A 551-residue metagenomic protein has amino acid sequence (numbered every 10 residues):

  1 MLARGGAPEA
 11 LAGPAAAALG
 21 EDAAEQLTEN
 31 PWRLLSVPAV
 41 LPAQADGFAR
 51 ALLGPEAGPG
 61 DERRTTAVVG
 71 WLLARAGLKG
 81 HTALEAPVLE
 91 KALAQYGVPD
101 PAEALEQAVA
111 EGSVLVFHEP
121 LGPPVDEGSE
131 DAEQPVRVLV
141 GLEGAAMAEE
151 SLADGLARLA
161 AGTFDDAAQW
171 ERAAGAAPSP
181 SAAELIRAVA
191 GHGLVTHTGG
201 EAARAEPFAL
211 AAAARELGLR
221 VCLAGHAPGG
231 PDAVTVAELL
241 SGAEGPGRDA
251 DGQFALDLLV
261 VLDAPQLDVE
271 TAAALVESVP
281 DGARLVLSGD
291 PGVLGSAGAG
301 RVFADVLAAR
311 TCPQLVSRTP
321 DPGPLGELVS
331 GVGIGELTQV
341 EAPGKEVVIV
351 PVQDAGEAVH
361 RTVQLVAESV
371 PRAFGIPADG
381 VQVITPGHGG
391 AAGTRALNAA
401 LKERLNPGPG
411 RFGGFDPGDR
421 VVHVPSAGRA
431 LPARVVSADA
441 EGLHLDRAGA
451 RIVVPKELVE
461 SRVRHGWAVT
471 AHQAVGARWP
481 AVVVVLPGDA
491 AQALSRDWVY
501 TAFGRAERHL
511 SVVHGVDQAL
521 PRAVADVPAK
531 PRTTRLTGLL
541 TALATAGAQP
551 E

Functional and structural regions predicted by a protein language model:
M1-R172, A176-S179, A190, L217-G218 (+2 more regions): Accessory, non-ATPase domains that flank or precede helicase/AAA+ motor cores in DNA-metabolism machines
S151-A153, A160-D232, E244, V383 (+3 more regions): Conserved helicase NTPase catalytic core signature
A183-V189, G193, A203-A213, G292-G428 (+4 more regions): Conserved helicase motor core of P-loop NTPases
T196-E346, D517: ASCE P-loop NTPase helicase motor core
A250-L256, G414-G418, A474: Conserved motor-coupling elements within RecA-like helicase/translocase cores
V261-L267, P291-G292, S426, A474 (+2 more regions): Conserved Walker B
P280-R284, G410, H423, A506-R508: A short helix->loop->beta-strand "cap" motif at the edges of active sites that frequently abuts
V436-A438, H444-E551: C-terminal accessory regions
